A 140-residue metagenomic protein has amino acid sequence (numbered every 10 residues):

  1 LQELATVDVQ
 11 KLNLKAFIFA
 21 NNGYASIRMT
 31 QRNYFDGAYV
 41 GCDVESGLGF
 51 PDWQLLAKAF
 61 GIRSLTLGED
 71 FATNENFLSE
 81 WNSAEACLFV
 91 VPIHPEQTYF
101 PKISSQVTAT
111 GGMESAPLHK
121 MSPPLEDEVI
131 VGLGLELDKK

Functional and structural regions predicted by a protein language model:
L1-K140: Thiamine diphosphate
